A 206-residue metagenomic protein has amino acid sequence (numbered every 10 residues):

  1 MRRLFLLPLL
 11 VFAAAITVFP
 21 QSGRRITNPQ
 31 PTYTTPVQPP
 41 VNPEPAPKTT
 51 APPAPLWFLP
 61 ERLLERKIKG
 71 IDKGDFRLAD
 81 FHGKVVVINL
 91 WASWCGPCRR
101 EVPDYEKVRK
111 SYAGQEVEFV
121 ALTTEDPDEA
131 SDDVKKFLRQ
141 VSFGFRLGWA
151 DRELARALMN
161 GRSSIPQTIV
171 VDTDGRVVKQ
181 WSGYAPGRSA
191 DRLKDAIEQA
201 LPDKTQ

Functional and structural regions predicted by a protein language model:
M1-L4: Positively charged n-region of N-terminal signal peptides that target proteins for export
L7-A15: Bacterial N-terminal signal peptides
T27-P29, Y33-L78: N-terminal "domain-start" segment that seeds a small globular fold
L90-K107: Conserved redox-active cysteine motifs that mediate thiol-disulfide chemistry, especially di-cysteine Cys-X(1-2)-Cys
E116-S131, F143-R152: Thiol-based oxidoreductase modules, predominantly thioredoxin-like and allied folds used for disulfide exchange
K135-Q167, V171-T173: Short, internal strand/loop/helix patches that form the active-site neighborhood or redox-interaction surface
Q167-Q206: Thiol-/selenol-based redox modules, centered on thioredoxin-like and closely related oxidoreductase domains
